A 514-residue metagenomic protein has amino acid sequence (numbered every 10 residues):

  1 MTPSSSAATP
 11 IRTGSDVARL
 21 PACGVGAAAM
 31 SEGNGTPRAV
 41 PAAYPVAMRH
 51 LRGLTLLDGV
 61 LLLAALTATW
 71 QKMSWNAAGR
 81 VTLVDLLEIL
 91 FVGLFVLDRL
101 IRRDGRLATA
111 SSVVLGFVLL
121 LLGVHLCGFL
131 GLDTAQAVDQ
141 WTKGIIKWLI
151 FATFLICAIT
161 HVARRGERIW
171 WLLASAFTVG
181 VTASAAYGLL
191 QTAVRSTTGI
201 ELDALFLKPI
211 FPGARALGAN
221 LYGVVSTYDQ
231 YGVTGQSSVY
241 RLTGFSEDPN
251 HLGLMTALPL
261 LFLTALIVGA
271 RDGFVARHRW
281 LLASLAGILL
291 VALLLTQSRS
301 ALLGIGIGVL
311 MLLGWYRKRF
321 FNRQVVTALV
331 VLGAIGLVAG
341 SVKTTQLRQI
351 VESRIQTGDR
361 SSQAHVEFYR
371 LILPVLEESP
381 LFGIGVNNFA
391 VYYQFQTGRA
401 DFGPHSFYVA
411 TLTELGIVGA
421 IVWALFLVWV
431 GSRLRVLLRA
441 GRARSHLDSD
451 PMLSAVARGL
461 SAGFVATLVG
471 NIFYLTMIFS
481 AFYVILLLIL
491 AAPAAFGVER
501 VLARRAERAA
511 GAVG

Functional and structural regions predicted by a protein language model:
I11-L56, R444-S454, N471, L475 (+1 more regions): A juxtamembrane structural motif centered on a specific transmembrane helix
Y44, I267, R271-D272, H278-L281 (+3 more regions): Hydrophobic transmembrane alpha-helices and their immediate junctions
G53-W75, E88-C157, T467: N-terminal hydrophobic segments of proteins, predominantly signal-anchor/transmembrane helices of inner/organellar
L63-T67, I89-F95, G306-L310, R458-G514: Transmembrane alpha-helices of multi-pass inner-membrane enzymes
L121-F129, W171-G232: Hydrophobic alpha-helical transmembrane segments
A186-G199, V233, T296, L313-T357 (+4 more regions): A membrane-periplasm/extracellular boundary helix in multi-pass inner-membrane enzymes that assemble envelope glycans
S238-Y240, V342-K343, L347-R370, P374-L415 (+1 more regions): Long extracytoplasmic/lumenal interhelical loops at the membrane interface of multi-pass membrane proteins
G244-H251, L290-A292, R370-L373, F382 (+2 more regions): A conserved mid-to-late transmembrane alpha helix and its immediate loop/hinge that forms the functional core
